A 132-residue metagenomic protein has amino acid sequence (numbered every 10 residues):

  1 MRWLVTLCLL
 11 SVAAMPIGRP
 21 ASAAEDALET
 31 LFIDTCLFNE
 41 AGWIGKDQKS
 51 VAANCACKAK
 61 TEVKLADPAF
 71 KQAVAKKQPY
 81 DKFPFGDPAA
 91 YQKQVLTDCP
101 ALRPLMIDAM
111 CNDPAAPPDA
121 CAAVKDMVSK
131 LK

Functional and structural regions predicted by a protein language model:
M1-L4: Positively charged n-region of N-terminal signal peptides that target proteins for export
T6, D34, A53-C55, T97 (+2 more regions): Secreted/extracellular small peptides and ectodomain modules produced from precursors
T6-P16: Bacterial N-terminal signal peptides
P16-A23: Boundary at the C-terminal end of the N-terminal hydrophobic targeting segment
A24-I44: Secreted, propeptide-processed cysteine-rich mini-domains
I33, L37, Q48-V63, K125: Short, well-structured alpha-helical segments
I44-V51, C55, D87-P88, P117: Membrane-interface starts of transmembrane alpha-helices
K60-K132: Compact alpha-helical subdomains of small soluble proteins
